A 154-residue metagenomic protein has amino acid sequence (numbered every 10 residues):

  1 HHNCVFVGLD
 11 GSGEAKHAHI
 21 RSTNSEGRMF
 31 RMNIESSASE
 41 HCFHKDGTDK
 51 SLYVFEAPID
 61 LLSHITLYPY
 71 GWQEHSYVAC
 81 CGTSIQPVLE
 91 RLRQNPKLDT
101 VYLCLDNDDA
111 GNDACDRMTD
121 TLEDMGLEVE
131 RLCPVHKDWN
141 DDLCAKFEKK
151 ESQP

Functional and structural regions predicted by a protein language model:
H1-Q94: Phosphate-handling DNA/RNA-contact segment within nucleic-acid enzymes
T66-P154: TOPRIM fold recognition
